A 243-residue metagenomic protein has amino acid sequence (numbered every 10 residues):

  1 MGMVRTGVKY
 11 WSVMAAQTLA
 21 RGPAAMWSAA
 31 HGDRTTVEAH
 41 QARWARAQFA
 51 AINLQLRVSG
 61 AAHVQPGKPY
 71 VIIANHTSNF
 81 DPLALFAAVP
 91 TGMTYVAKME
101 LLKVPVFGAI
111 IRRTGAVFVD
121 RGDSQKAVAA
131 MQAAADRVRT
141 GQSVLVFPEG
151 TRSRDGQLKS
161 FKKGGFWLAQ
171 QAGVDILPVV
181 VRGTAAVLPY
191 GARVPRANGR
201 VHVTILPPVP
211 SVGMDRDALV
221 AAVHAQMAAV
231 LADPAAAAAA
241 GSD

Functional and structural regions predicted by a protein language model:
M1-R57, A109-R113: A transmembrane-helix-recognition feature enriched in membrane-embedded lipid enzymes and envelope glyco-/phospholipid
V4, V128-D243: Non-catalytic C-terminal accessory region of glycerolipid acyltransferases and related lyso-lipid remodeling enzymes
A20-A29, T36, A51, Q65-S124: Catalytic core of membrane glycerolipid acyltransferases/transacylases, capturing the structured, soluble-facing
W44, D81-A84, A97, V106 (+3 more regions): Hydrophobic alpha-helical segments typical of transmembrane helices and their membrane-interface/capping positions
A45, A116-D120, T151: Short, basic, glycine/proline-bearing loop/turn elements
Q55, T94, V117, S143 (+1 more regions): Residue-level detector of anion-binding/catalytic polar loops
V58, I72, Y95, V203-I205: Generic preference for hydrophobic
A62-P66, P195-R196: A short beta-turn/loop motif at secondary-structure boundaries
